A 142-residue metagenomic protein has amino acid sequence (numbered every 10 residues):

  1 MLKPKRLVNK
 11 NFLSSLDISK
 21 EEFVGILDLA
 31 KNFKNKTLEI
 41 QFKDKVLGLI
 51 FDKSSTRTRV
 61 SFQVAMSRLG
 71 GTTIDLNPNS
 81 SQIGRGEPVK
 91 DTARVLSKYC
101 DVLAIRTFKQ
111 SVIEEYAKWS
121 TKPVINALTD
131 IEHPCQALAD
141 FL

Functional and structural regions predicted by a protein language model:
M1-V60, V64: Positively charged, low-complexity intrinsically disordered leader regions
F42-L142: Phosphate/diphosphate ligand-binding glycine-rich loop within oxidoreductases
